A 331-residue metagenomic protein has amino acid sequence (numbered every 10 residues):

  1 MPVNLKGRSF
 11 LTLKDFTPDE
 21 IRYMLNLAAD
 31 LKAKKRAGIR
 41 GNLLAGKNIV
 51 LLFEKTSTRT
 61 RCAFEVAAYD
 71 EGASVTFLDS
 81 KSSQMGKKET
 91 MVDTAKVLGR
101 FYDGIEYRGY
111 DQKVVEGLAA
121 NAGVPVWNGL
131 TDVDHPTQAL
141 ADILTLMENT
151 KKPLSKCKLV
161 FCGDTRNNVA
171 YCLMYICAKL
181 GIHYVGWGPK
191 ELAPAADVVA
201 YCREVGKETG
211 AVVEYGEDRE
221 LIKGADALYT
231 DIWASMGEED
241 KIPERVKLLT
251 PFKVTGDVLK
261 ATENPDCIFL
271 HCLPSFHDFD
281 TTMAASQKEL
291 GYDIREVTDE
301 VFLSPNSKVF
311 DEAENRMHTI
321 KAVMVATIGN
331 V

Functional and structural regions predicted by a protein language model:
M1-C62, V66: Positively charged, low-complexity intrinsically disordered leader regions
G38, N42-M147: Phosphate/diphosphate ligand-binding glycine-rich loop within oxidoreductases
L44-I49, S155-C157, D266: Phosphate-coordination loops involved in phosphoryl transfer and adenosine-cofactor binding
F53-V66, E148-D231: Glycine-rich phosphate/diphosphate-binding loop of Rossmann-like nucleotide-binding domains
F101, N121-G123, L180, P265 (+1 more regions): Short, structured coil segments at secondary-structure junctions
E204-T298: Rossmann-like adenosine-cofactor binding region
K288-V331: C-terminal helix-to-coil terminal segments
